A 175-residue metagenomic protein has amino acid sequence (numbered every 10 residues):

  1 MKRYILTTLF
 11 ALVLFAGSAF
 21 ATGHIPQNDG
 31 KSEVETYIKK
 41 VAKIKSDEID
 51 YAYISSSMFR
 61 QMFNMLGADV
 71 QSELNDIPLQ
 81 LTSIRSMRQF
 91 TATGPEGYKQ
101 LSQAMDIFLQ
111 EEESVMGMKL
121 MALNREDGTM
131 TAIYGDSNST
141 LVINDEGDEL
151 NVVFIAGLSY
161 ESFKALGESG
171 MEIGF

Functional and structural regions predicted by a protein language model:
M1-Q27: Bacterial Sec-dependent N-terminal signal peptides
I25-S102: Early exported N-terminus immediately downstream of N-terminal targeting peptides
V41, F108-E112, G170: Hydrophobic, Leu/Ile/Phe/Ala-enriched alpha-helical segments that form helix-helix packing faces
G94-Q103, S139-L141, L150-N151: Short, surface-exposed beta-strand/loop "edge" segments at domain boundaries and coil↔beta transitions
S102-G135: Short Gly/Thr-rich strand-loop-strand
T131-Y160: A short, solvent-exposed beta-edge/loop patch
G157-F175: Surface-exposed amphipathic alpha-helical segments
